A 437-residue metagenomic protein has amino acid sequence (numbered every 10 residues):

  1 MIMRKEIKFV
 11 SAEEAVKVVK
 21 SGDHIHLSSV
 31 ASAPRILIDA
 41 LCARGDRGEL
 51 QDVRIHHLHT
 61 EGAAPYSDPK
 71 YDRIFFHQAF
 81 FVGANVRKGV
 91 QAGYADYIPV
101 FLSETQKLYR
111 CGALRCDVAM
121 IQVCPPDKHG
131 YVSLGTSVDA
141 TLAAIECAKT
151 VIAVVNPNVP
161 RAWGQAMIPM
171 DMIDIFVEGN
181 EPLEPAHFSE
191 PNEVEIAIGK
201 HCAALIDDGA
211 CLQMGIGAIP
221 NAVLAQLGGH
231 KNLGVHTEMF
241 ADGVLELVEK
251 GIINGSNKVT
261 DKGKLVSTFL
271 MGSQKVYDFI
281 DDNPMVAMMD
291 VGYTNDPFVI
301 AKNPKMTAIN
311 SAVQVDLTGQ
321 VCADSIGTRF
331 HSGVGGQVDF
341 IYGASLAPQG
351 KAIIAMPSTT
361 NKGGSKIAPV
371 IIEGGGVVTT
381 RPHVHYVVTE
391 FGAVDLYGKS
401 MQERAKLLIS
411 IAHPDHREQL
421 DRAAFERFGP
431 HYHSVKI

Functional and structural regions predicted by a protein language model:
M1-I437: Conserved alpha/beta enzyme-core scaffold
